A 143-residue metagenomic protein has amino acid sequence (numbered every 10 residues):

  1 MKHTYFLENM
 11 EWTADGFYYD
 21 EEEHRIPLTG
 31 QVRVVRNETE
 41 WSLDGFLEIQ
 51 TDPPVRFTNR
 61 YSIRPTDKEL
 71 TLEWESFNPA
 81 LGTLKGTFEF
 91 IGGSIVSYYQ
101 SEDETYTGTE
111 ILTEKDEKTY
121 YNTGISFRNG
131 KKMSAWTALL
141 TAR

Functional and structural regions predicted by a protein language model:
K2, A14-I111: Central antiparallel beta-sheet cores of small beta-barrel/beta-sandwich binding domains
E110-R143: Edge beta-strand at a domain terminus
